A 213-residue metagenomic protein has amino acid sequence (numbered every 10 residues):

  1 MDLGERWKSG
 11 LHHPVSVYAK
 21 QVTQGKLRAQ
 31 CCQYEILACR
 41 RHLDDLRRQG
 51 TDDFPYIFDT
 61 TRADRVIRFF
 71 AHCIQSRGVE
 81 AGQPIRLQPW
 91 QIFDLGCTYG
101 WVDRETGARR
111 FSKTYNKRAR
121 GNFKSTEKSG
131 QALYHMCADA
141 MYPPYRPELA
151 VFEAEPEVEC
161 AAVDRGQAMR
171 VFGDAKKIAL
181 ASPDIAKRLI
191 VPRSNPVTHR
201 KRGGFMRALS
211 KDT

Functional and structural regions predicted by a protein language model:
M1-T213: Phosphate/NTP-binding elements of NTP-utilizing enzymes
